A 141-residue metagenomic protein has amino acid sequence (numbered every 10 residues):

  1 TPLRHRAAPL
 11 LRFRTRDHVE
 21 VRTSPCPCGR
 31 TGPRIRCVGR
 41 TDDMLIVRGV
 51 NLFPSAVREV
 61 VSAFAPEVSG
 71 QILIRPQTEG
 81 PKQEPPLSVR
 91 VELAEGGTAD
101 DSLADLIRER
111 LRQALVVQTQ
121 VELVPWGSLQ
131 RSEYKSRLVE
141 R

Functional and structural regions predicted by a protein language model:
T1-R141: Active-site glycine/GP-rich loop and adjacent strand/helix microenvironment that borders small-molecule binding pockets
